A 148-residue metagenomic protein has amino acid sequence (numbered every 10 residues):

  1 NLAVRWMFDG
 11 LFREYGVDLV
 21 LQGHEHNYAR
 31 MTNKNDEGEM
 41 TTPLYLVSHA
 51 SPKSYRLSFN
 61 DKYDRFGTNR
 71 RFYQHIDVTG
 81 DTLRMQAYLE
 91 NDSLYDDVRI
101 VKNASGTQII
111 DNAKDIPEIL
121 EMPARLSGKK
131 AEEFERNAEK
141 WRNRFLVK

Functional and structural regions predicted by a protein language model:
N1-G16, I110-P117, N137-R142: Short, Lys/Arg-enriched charge-dense amphipathic segments
N1-Y95: Long, structured stretches of catalytic cores involved in phosphate-ester chemistry, encompassing
E25-H26, A87-S93, A113-I119, F145-K148: Contiguous hydrophobic segments
K34, K53, K62, K102 (+4 more regions): Context-gated lysine
Q74-D81, S105-I109, D115-I119: Short C-terminal domain-edge/linker segments immediately following a structured domain
N91-D115: Acidic, His/Gly-rich catalytic cores of divalent-metal-dependent hydrolytic chemistry
P117-L146: Short interaction-prone segments
